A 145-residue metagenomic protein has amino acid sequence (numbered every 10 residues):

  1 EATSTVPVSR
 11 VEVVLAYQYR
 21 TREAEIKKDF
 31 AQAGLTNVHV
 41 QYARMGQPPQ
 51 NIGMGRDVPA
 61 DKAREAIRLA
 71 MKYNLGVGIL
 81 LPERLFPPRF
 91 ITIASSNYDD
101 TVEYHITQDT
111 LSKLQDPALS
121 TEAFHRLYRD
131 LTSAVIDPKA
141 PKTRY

Functional and structural regions predicted by a protein language model:
A2-P49, D99-T101, D109-Y145: Extracytoplasmic/periplasm-facing segments of secreted or lipoprotein envelope proteins
T36-T101, F124, I136-Y145: BRCT (BRCA1 C-terminal) domain core and associated BRCT-interaction motifs
